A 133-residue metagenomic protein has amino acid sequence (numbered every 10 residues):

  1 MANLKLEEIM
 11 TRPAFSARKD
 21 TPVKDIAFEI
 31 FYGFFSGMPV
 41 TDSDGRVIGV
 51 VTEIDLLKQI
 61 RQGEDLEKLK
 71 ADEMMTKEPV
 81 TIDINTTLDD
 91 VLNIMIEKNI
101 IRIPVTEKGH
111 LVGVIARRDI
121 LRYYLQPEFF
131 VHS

Functional and structural regions predicted by a protein language model:
A2, Y32, L66-E67, E97: Short flexible coil/turn linkers enriched for glycine and charged/polar residues that connect secondary-structure
A2-A14, L69-P79: Bateman (tandem CBS) regulatory domains
L4, T21, V51, D65-L69 (+1 more regions): Residues at secondary-structure transition points
E8, P22, D55-L56, K70-M74 (+2 more regions): Histidine- and aromatic-rich ligand-binding microenvironments
S16-F34, T41, T81-N99, T106 (+2 more regions): The conserved cystathionine-beta-synthase
I30-G33, M38-I54, M95, I103-D119: A glycine-centered beta-loop-beta connector
L57-L69, L121-S133: A short, polar/charged loop-to-alpha-helix boundary motif
